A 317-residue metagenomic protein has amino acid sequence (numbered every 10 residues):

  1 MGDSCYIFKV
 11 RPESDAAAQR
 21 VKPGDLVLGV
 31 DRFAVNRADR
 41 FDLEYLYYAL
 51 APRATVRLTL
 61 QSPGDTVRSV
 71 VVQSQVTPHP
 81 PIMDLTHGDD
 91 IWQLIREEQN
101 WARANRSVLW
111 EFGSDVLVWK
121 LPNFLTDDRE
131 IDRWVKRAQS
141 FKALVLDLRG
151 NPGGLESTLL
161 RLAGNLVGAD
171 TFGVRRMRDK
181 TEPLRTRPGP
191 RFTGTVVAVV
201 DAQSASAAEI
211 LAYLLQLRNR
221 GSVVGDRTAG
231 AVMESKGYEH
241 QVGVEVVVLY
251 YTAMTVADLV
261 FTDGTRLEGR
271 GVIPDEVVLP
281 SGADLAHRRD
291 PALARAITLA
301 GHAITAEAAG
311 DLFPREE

Functional and structural regions predicted by a protein language model:
M1-G29, F33-N36, T126: PDZ/PDZ-like domain segments forming the peptide/carboxylate-binding groove, activating on the N-terminal beta-strands
R11, A16, K22-P23, R129-R133 (+5 more regions): Extracytoplasmic/secreted proteins, especially bacterial periplasmic and envelope-associated proteins
V27-L28, V56, L267: Generic structural signal for buried aliphatic residues
F33-E44, R68: Short, Lys/Arg- and Gly-enriched loop/turn segments at beta-strand edges
L50-E245, L285: Cleft-lining beta-strand/loop regions that shape enzyme active-site pockets
E239, V244-E268, P274: C-terminal structured "cap/appendage" subdomains that terminate the fold
G271-A286: A hydrophobic, small-residue-rich beta->alpha segment in the mid-to-C-terminal subdomain of diverse proteins
A286, T298-E317: Conserved functional hotspot residues or short segments at active or partner-binding sites across diverse domains
